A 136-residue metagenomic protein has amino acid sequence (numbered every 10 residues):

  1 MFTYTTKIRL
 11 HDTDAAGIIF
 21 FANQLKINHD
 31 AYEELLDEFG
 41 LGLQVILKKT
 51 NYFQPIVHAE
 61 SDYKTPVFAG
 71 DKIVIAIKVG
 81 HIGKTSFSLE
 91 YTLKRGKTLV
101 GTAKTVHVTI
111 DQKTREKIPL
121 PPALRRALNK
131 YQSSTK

Functional and structural regions predicted by a protein language model:
M1-V74, I82-K136: Terminal targeting signals and extreme-terminal segments of soluble enzymes
